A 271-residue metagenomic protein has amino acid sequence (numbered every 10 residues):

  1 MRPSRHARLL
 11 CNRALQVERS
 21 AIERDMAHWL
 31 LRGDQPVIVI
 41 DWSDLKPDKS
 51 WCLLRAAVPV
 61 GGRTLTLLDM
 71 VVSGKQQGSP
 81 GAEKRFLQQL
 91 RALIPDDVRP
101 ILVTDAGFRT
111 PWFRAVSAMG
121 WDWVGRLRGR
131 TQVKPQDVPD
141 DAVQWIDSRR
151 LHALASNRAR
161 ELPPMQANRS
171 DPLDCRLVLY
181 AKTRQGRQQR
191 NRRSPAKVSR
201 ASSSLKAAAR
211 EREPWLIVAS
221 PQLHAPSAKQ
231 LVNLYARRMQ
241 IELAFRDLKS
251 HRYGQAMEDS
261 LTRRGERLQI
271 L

Functional and structural regions predicted by a protein language model:
R2-N12: Major-groove recognition helix of helix-turn-helix-like DNA-binding domains
P3, V17-I22, G33-P36, P47-K49 (+1 more regions): Single, function-defining residue in the core of a domain
C11-L15, A27, L31, D44 (+1 more regions): Generic short alpha-helical segment signal, independent of protein family or function, capturing local helix propensity
R24-H28, I40-D44, W112: Short secondary-structure capping/turn segments at boundaries of alpha-helices and beta-strands
D41-L53: An active-site-proximal beta-strand-loop segment
A57: Nucleic-acid-interacting cores, centered on viral/eukaryotic replication and modification enzymes
